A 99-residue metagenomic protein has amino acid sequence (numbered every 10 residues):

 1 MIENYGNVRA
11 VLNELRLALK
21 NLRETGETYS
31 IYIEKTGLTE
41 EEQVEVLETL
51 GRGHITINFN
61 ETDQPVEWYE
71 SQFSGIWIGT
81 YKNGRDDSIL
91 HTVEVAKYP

Functional and structural regions predicted by a protein language model:
M1-E45: N-terminal domain-onset segments
I2, I31-I33, I55-I57, I76-I78 (+1 more regions): Weak global preference for isoleucine
G6, G26, G37, G51-G53 (+3 more regions): Residue-identity detector for glycine
L19-N21, L47-T49, V66-Q72: Short linear motifs in intrinsically disordered
L19-Y29, T56, T62-D63, Y81-D87 (+1 more regions): Extended alpha-helical surfaces
T28, E42, T49, H54-E67: A cross-kingdom feature marking solvent-exposed beta-strand/loop segments within repeated, beta-rich binding/scaffold
G37-E40, Y69-F73: Short, low-complexity cationic-aromatic patches
E70-P99: Helix-rich interaction surfaces within compact, conserved domain-sized segments that mediate assembly or partner
